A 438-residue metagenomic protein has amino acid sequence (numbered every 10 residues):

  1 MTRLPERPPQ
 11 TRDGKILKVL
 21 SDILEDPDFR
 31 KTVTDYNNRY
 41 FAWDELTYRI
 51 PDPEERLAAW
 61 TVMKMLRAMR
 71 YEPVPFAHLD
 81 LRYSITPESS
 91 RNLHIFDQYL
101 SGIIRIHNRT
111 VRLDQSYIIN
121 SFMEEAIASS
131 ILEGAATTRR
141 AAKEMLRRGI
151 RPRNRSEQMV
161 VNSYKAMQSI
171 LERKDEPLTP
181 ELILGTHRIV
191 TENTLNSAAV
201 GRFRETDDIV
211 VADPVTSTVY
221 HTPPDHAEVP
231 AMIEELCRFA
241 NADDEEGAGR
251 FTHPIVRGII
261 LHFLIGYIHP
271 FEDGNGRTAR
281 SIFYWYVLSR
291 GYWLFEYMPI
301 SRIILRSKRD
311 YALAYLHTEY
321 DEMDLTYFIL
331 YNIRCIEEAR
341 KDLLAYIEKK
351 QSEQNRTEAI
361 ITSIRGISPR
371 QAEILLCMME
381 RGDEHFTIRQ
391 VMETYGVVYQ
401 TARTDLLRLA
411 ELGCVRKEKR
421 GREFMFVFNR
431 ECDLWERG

Functional and structural regions predicted by a protein language model:
M1-D273, R277-G438: FIC/Doc superfamily catalytic core
